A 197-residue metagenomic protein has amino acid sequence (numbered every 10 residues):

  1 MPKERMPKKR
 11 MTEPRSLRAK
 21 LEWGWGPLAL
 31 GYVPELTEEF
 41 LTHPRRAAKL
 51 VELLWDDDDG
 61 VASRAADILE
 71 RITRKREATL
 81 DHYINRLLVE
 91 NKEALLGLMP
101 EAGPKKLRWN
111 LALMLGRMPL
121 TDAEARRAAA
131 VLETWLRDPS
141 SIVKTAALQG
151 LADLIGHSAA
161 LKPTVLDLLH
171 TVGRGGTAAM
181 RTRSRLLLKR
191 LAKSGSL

Functional and structural regions predicted by a protein language model:
P2-D56, A62, R71, K75 (+1 more regions): N-terminal alpha-helical scaffold/docking segments in eukaryotic complex subunits
P14-R15, T42-E52, E77-G97, A123-W135 (+2 more regions): Amphipathic alpha-helical scaffolding segments comprising HEAT/armadillo-like alpha-solenoid repeats
A19, L30-P34, A48, S63-A66 (+3 more regions): Alpha-solenoid HEAT/ARM repeat scaffold
G26-L30, D59-G60, E101-K106, S141-I142 (+2 more regions): Alpha-helix N-cap/helix-start positions at coil->helix boundaries
D57, M99-G103, L120, W135 (+3 more regions): Structural signature of alpha-solenoid helical repeat scaffolds
D59, S63-R74, D81-G116: Structured binding/interaction patches within domain cores
E70, G116-R117, A152-D153, K189: Structural signature of alpha-helical solenoid repeat scaffolds
R181-K193: TPR/TPR-like alpha-solenoid helical repeat scaffolds
